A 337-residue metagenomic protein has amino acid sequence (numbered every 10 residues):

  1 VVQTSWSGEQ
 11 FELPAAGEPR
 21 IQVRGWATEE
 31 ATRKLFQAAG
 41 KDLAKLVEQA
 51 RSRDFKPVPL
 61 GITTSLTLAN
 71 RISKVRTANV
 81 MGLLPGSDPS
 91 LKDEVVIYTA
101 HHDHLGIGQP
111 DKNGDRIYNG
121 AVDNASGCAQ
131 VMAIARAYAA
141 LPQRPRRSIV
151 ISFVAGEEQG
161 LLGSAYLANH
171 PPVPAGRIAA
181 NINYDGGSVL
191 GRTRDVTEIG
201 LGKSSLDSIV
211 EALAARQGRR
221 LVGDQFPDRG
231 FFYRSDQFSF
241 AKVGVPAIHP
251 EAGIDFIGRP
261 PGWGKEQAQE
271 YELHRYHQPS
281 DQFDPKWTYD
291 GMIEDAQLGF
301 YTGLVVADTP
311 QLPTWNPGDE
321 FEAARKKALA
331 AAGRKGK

Functional and structural regions predicted by a protein language model:
Q10-A44, V154-E272: Metal-dependent peptidase/peptidase-like ectodomains
L13-G120, A133-R136, A140-Q143: Soluble metallo-hydrolase cores and metallopeptidase-like ectodomains found primarily in the secretory/periplasmic
F55, I72-K74, G318-K337: Extracellular/periplasmic ectodomains of large secreted or surface enzymes and adhesion receptors
S87-K92, L105, A137-R147, H170-I178 (+2 more regions): Secondary-structure transition/capping motifs at alpha-helix termini and the adjoining loop/turn into the next element
V95-T99, R146-A155, A179-N183, N316-D319: Beta-strand segments within the central parallel beta-sheet cores of soluble alpha/beta enzyme folds
R116-A129, G156: Gly/Ser-rich catalytic serine loop of serine hydrolases
R116-I117, G191-I199, Y276-T288: Short beta-alpha connecting loops at secondary-structure transitions that line or flank enzyme active sites
R136, A140, V150, F256-R325: His/Asp/Glu-rich mid-to-C-terminal helical/loop segments that flank catalytic regions of hydrolases
